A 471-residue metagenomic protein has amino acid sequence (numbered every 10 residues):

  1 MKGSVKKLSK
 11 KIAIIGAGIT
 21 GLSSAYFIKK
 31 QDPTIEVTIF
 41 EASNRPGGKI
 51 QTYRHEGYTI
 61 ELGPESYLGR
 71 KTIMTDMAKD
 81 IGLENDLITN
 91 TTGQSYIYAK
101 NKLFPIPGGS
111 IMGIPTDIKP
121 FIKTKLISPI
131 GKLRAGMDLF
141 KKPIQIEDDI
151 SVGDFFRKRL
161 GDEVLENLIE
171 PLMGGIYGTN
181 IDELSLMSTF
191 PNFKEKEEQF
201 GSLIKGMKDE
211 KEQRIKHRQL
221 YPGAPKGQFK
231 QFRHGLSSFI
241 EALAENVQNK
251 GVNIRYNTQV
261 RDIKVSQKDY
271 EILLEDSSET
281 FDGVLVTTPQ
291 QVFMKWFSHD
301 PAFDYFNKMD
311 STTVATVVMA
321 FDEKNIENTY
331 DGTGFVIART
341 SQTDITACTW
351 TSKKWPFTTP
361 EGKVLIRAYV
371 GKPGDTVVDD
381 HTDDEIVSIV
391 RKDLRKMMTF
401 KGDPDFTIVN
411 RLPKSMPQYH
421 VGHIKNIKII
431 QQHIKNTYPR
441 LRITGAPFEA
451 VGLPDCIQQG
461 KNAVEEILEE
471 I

Functional and structural regions predicted by a protein language model:
K6-T20: Beta1/beta-strand and adjacent pyrophosphate-binding region of the FAD-binding site in flavoprotein oxidoreductases
T20, R45, Q291: Conserved Rossmann-like nucleotide-cofactor binding loop
K29-R54: Glycine-rich FAD pyrophosphate-binding loop
E56-P143: Dinucleotide-binding Rossmann-like beta1-alpha1 core, especially the glycine-rich loop that anchors the ADP
T89-T91, Y256-T258, K264, G445: Short loop/edge segments at beta-strand edges and connector loops that shape dinucleotide/nucleotide cofactor-binding
A135-R261: Active-site/ligand-binding neighborhood in enzyme catalytic cores
T258-I366, P373-D379, K396-M397: Mid-domain catalytic core of redox enzymes that form a hydrophobic substrate pocket/lid adjacent to a catalytic redox
Y330, W350-I471: Conserved flavin/dinucleotide-binding core of flavoenzymes
